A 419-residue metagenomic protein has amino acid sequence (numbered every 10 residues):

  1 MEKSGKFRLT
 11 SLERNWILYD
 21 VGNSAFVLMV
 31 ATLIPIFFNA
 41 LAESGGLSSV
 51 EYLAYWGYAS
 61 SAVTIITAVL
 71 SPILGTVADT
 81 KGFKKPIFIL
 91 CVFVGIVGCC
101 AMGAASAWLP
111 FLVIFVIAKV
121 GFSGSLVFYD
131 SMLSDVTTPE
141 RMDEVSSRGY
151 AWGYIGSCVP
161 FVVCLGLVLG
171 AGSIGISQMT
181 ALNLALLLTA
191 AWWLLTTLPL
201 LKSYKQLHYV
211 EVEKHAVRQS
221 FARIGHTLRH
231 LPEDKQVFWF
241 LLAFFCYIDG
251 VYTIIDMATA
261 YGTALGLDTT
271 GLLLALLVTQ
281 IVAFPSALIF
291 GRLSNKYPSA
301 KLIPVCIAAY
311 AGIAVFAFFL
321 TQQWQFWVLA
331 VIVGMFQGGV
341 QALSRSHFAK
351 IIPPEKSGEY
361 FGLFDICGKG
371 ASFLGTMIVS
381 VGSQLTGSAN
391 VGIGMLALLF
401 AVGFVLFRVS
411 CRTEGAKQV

Functional and structural regions predicted by a protein language model:
E2-E13, K205-L242: Juxtamembrane intracellular "pre-TM" segments in multi-pass secondary transporters
K6-T64, Q236-D268, L272-A275: Helix-loop boundary and gating motifs at the non-cytosolic
S49-E51, V168-A191, V381-F400: A membrane-interface helix-boundary motif in multi-pass transporters
V69-F83, P285-P298, S383: Helix-to-loop junctions at the C-terminal end of transmembrane segments in multipass secondary transporters
P86-A101, K301-F316: Structural signature of the two symmetry-related core transmembrane helices
M102-F115, F318-A330: Helix-loop junctions at membrane interfaces in 12-TM secondary transporters
S146-V168, D365-G375: Glycine-rich segments within core transmembrane alpha-helices of 12-TM secondary carriers
W192-S203, G394-V419: Multi-pass alpha-helical transporter architecture, strongest for 12-TM Major Facilitator/SLC carriers used
